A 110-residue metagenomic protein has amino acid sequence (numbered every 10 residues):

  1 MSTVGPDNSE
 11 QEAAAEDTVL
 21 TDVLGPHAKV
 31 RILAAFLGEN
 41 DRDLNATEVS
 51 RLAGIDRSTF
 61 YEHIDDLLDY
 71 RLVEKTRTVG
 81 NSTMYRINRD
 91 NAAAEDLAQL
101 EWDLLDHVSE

Functional and structural regions predicted by a protein language model:
T3-R31: Short alpha-helical segments that sit at the start of domains
P26, L37-R42: Short helix-capping/hinge SLiMs at alpha-helix to coil transitions
E48-L52: A short acidic, leucine-rich amphipathic alpha-helix
D56-R57: Short coil turns linking two alpha-helices in DNA-binding domains
I64-D65: Short, hydrophobic-biased segments on the C-terminal half of alpha helices that form "recognition helices"
R71: Glycine-centered, phosphate/nucleic-acid-interacting loop/turn motifs that mediate DNA/RNA or nucleotide
R86-E110: Conserved segment of winged-helix/HTH DNA-binding domains
